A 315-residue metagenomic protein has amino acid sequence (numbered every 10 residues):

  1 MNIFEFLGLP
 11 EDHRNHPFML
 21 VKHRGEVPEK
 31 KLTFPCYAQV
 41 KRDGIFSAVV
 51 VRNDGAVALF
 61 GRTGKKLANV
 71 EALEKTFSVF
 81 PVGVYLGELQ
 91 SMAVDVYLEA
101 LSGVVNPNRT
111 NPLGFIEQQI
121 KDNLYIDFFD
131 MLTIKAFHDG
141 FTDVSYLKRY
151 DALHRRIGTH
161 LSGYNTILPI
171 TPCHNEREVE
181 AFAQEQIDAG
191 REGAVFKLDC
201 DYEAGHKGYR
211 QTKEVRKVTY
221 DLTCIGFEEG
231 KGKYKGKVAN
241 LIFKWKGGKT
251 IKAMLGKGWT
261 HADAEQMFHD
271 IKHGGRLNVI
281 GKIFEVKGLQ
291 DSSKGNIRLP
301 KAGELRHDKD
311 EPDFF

Functional and structural regions predicted by a protein language model:
M1-E11: Short glycine- and acidic-rich boundary segments immediately preceding or forming the N-terminal edge of structured
F6-G8, M19, A72, Y85 (+2 more regions): Acidic/proline-rich low-complexity IDRs
L9, H13-K65, L132-K135, H154 (+1 more regions): Nucleic-acid 5′ end/cap handling module spanning
E29-L161: Covalent nucleotidyltransferase
F314-F315: Extended, charge-rich, solvent-exposed interface segments
